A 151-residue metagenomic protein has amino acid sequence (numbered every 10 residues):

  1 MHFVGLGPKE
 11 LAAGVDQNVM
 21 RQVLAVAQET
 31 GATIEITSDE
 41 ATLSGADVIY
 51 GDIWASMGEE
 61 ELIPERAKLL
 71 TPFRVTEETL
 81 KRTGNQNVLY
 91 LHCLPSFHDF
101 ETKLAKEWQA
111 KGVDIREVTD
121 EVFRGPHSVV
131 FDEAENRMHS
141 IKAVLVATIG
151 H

Functional and structural regions predicted by a protein language model:
M1-D52: Glycine-rich phosphate/diphosphate-binding loop of Rossmann-like nucleotide-binding domains
P8, A12, L69, E133: Glycine- and other small-residue-rich loops at beta-strand/loop junctions that grip anionic moieties
V15-N18, S44, R74-E78, V113-E117 (+1 more regions): Conserved active-site and cofactor/substrate-binding residues in soluble primary-metabolism enzymes
V26-A32, R66-L70, W108: Short, flexible loop segments at the rims of nucleotide/cofactor-binding pockets, characterized by
D47-W54, L145-H151: Short, surface-exposed amphipathic charged segments that create phosphate/polyanion-binding patches used for binding
I53-R74, E101-T102: Glycine/threonine-rich flexible loop motifs
E78-N87: Short, conserved loop/helix-junction motifs that constitute active-site signature segments in enzyme catalytic cores
N87-H151: Adenosine-phosphate binding glycine-rich loop
